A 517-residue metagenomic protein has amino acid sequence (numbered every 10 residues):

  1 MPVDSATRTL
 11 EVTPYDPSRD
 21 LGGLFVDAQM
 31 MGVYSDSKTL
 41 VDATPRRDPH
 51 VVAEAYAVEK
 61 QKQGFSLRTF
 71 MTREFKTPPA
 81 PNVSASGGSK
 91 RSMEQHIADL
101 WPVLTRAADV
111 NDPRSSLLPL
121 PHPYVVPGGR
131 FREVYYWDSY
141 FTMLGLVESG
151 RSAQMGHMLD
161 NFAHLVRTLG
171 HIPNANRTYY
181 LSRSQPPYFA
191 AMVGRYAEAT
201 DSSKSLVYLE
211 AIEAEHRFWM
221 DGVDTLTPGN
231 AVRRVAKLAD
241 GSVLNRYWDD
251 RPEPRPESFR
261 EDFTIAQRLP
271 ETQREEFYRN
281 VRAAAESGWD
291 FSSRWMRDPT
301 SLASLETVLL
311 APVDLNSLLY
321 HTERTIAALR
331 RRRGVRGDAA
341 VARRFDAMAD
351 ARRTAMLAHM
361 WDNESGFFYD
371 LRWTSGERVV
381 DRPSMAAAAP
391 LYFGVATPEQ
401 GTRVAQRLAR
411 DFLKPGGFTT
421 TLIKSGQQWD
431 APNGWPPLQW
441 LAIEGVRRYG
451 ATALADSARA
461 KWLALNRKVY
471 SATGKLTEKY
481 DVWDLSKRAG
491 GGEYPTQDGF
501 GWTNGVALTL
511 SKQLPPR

Functional and structural regions predicted by a protein language model:
E11, D20-E133, H157-I172, N176 (+3 more regions): Extended glycan-interaction surfaces of carbohydrate-active proteins
Y135-L165, A386-P398, Q439-T452: Alpha-helical support elements that line or immediately flank enzyme active sites and cofactor-binding pockets
D138, Q154, M158-N161, Q185-Y188 (+4 more regions): Amphipathic, well-ordered alpha-helical segments in soluble domains
L144-E148, A191-E198, H321-R332, Y392 (+2 more regions): Short glycine/serine- and small hydrophobic-enriched flexible loop segments
R151-F162, S203-M220, T322, V335-M356 (+2 more regions): Extended, well-ordered alpha-helical scaffold segments
V166-Y208, Q497: Aromatic/His-enriched, Gly/Pro-containing loop or helix-boundary segments that lie immediately adjacent to catalytic
A191-R246: Acidic/aromatic-lined carbohydrate-recognition and catalytic surfaces of CAZymes acting on diverse glycans
L305-R336, F345, Q428-A453: Long, repeat-rich segments with strong aromatic
